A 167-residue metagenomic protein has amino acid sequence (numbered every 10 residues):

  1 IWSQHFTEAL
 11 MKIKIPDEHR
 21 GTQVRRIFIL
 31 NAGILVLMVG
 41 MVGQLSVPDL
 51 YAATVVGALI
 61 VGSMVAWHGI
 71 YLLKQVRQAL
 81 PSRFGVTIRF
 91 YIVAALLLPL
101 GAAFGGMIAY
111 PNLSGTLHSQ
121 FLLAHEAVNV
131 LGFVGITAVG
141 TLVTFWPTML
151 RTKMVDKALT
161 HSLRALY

Functional and structural regions predicted by a protein language model:
I1-Y167: Hydrophobic alpha-helical transmembrane segments of multi-pass integral membrane proteins
